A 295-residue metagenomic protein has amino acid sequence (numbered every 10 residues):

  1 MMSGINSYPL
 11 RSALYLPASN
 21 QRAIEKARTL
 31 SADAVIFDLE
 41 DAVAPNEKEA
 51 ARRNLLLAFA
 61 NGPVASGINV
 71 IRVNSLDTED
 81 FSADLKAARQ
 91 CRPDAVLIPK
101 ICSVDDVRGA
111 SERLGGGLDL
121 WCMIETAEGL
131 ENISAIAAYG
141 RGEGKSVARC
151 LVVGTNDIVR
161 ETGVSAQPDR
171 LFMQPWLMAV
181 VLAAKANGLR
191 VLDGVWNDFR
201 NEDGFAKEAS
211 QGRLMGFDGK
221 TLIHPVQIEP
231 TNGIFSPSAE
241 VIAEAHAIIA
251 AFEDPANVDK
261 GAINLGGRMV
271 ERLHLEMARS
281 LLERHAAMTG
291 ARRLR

Functional and structural regions predicted by a protein language model:
M1-R295: Expand to "…catalyze enediolate/carbanion chemistry for C-C bond making/breaking, isomerization, decarboxylation
